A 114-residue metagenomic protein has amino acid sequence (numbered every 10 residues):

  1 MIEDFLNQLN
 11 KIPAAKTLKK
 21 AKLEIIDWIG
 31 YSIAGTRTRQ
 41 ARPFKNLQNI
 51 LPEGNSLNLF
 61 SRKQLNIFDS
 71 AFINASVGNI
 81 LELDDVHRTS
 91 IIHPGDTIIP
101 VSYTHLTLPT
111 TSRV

Functional and structural regions predicted by a protein language model:
M1-I91: Terminal-appendage/accessory-domain detector
I92-D96: Contiguous domain-boundary segments centered on the initiation and propagation of an alpha-helix
T97-S102: Well-ordered alpha-helical segments within folded domains of soluble proteins
T104-T110: Conserved small/polar residues in nucleotide/adenosyl-binding loops
